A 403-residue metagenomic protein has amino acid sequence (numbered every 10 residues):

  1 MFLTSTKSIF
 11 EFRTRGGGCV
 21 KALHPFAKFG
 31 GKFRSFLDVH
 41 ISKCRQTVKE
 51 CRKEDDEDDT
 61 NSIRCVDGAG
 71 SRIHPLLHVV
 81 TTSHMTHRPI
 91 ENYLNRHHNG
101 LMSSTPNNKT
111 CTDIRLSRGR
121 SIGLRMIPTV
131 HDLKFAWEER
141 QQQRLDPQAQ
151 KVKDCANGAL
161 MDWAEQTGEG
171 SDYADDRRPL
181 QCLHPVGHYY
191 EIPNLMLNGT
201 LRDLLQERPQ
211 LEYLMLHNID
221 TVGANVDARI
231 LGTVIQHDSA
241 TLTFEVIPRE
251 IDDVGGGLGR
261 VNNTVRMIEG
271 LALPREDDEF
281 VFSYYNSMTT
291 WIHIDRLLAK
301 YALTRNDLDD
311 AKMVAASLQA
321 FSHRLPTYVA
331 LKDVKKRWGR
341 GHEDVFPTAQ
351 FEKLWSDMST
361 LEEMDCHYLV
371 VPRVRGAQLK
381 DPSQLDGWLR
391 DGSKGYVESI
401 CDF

Functional and structural regions predicted by a protein language model:
M1, F10-S356: Domain-scale recognition of functional cores that engage charged ligands
T6, H84, P372: Residue-level signal for short, function-critical loop segments
A320, R324-F403: Long, compositionally biased intrinsically disordered regions
